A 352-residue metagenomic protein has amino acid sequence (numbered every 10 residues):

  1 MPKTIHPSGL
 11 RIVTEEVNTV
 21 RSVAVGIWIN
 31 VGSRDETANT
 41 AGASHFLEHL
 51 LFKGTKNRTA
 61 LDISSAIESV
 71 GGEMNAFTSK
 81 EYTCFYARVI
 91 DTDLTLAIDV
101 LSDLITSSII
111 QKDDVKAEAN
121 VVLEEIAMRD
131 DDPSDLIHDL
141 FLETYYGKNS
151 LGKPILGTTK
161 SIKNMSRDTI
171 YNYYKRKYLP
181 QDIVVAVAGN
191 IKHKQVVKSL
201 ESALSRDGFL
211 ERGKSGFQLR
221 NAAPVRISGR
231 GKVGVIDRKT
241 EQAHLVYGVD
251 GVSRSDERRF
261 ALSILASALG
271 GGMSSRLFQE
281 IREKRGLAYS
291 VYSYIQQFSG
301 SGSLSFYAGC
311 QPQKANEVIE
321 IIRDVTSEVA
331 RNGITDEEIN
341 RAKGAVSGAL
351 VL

Functional and structural regions predicted by a protein language model:
M1-S8: Short, Gly/Pro- and small/polar-rich lid/capping loops
P2, T14, S33, P154 (+2 more regions): A glycine- and charged-residue-rich anion-binding loop/surface
I5, E16, A60-S215, P224 (+6 more regions): Charge-rich, well-structured scaffold segments of protease-associated domains
G9, E16-I67, Y178, Y247 (+2 more regions): Active/ligand-binding-proximal structured segments within catalytic/core domains that scaffold catalytic residues
R11, A24-W28, C84, V184 (+2 more regions): Residues embedded in well-ordered beta-strands
F217-L219: Terminal hydrophobic/aromatic helix or amphipathic segment near a protein terminus
N221-R230, E280: Catalytic cores of enzymes that engage adenine nucleotides and/or redox cofactors via long glycine-rich, Lys/Arg/His
